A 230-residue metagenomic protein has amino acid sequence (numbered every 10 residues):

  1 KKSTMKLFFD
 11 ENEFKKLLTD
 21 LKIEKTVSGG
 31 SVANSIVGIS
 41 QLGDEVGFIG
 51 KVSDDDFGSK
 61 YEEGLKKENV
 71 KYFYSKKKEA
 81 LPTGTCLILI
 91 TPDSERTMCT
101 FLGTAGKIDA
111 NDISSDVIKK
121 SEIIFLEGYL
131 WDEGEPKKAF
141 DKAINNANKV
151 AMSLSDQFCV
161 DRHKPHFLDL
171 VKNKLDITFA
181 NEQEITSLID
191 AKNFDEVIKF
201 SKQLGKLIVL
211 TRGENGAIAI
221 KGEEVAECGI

Functional and structural regions predicted by a protein language model:
K1-I49, S59, G229: Glycine-rich phosphate/adenosyl-contacting loop at the front of the ribokinase-like
G64-L81: A glycine-rich helix N-cap at a beta->alpha junction
F73-K78, I88-G134: Conserved phosphate-binding/catalytic loop of the ribokinase/pfkB sugar-kinase fold
P136-A139, D161-V171: Distinct, well-ordered alpha-helical segments
N145-K149, L175, Q203-L207: A short helix->loop->beta-strand "cap" motif at the edges of active sites that frequently abuts
P165, F194-I230: Conserved phosphate-binding/catalytic region of the ribokinase-like
L175-N181: A short beta-strand/loop micro-motif in the catalytic core of glycosyltransferases that engages the nucleotide-sugar
